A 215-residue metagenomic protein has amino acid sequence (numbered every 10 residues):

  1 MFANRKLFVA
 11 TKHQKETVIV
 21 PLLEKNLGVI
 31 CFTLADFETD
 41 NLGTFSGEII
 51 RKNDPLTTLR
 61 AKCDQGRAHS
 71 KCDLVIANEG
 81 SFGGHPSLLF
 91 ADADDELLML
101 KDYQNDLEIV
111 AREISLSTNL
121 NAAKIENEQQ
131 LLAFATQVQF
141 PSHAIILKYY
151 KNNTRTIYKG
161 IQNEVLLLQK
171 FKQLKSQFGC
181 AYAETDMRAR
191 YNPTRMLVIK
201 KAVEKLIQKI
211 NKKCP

Functional and structural regions predicted by a protein language model:
F2-L23: N-terminal beta1-alpha1 ligand-phosphate binding loop
E16-V20, E24-K52: N-terminal, Lys/Arg-enriched amphipathic/low-complexity engagement segments that precede the first folded domain
I19, A91, Q104: Long C-terminal interaction/binding lobes of large macromolecular proteins
S46-D73: Short, structured active-site "lid" loops
R67-P86: Glycine-rich phosphate-binding loop
E96-K101: Short beta-strand scaffold segments in enzyme catalytic cores
L107-I109, L120-A122, E128-V203: Interaction interfaces in information-processing and related assembly proteins
I199-P215: Cys/His-rich short segments
